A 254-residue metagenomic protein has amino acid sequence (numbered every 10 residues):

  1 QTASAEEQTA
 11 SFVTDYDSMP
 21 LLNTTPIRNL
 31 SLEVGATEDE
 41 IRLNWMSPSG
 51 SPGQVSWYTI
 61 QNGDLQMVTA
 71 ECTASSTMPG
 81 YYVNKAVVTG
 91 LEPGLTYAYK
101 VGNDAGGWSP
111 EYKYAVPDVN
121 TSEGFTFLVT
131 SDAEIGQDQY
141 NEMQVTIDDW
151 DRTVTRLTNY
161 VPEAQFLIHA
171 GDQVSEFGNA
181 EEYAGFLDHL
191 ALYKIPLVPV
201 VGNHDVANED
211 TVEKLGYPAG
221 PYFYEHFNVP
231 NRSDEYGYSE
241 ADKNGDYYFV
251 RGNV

Functional and structural regions predicted by a protein language model:
A3-Y140: Acidic, histidine-bearing metal-coordination/catalytic regions of metal-dependent phosphoesterases
V87, T96-A115, E181-V254: Extended active-site neighborhood of metal-dependent phosphoesterases/phosphodiesterases
P117, R156-Y160, H189: A generic secondary-structure signal
E123, T146-T153, A170, E182-H189 (+1 more regions): Stable alpha-helical elements in mature extracytoplasmic
F125-P162: Compositionally biased low-complexity segments at domain edges in trafficked proteins and select soluble regulators
V129-S131, F166-D172, E176, L197-N203: Active-site neighborhood of phospho(di)ester-bond hydrolases with catalytic His/Asp-centered motifs
I135-Q139, S175-N179, H204-D210: Active-site environment of divalent metal-dependent phosphoester hydrolases
